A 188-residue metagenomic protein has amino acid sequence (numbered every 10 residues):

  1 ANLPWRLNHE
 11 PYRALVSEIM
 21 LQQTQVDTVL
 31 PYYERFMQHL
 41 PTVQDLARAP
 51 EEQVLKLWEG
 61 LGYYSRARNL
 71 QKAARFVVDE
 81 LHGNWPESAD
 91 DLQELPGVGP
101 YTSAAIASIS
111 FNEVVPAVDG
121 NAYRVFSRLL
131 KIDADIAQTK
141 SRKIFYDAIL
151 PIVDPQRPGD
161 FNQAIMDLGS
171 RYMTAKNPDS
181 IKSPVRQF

Functional and structural regions predicted by a protein language model:
A1-I181, V185-F188: Catalytic cores of DNA base-excision repair glycosylases
